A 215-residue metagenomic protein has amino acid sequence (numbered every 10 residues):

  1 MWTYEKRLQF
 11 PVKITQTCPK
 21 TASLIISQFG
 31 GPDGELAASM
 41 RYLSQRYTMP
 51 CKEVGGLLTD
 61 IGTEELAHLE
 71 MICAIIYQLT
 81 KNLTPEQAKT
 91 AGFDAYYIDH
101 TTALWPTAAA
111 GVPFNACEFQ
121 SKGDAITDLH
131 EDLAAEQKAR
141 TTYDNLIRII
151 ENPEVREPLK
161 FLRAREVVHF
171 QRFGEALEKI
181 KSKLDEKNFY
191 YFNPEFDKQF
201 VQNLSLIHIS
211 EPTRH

Functional and structural regions predicted by a protein language model:
M1-L206, S210: Non-heme di-metal
E211-H215: Short "domain-exit" segments at the C-terminal end of structured domains
